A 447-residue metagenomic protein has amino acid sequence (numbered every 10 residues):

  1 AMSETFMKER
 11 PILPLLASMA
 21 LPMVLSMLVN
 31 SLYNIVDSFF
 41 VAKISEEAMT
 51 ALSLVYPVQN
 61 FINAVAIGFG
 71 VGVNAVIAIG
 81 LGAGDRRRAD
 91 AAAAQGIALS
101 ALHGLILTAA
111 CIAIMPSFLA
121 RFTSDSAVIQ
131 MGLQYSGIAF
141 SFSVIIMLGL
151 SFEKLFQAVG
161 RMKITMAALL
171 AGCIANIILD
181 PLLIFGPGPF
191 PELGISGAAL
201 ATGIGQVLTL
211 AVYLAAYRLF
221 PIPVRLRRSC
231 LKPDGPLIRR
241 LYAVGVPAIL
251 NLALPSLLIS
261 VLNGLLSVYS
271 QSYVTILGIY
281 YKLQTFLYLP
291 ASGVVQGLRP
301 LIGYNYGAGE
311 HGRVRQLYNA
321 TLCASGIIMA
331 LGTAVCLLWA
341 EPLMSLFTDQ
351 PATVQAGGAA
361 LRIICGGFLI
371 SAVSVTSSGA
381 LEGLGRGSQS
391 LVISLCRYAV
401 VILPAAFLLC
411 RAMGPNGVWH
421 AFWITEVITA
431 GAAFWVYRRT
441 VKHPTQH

Functional and structural regions predicted by a protein language model:
A1-A20, I77-V144, F190-V246, I302-G367 (+1 more regions): Short alpha-helical transmembrane segments in multi-pass integral membrane proteins
E9, L13-L32, V36, V58-V65 (+7 more regions): Residue-level signal for short hydrophobic patches within transmembrane helices of multi-pass membrane transporters
S18-D37, I138, G172, G205-T209 (+4 more regions): Transmembrane helical elements of multi-pass membrane transporters/channels
L28, L32-T50, L119-S126, L182-L193 (+4 more regions): Helix-terminus/linker motif at the lipid-water interface of multi-pass membrane proteins
F40-N60, S126-M131, I195-G197, L237-V244 (+5 more regions): Interfacial/gating helices of multi-pass transporter permease domains
M49-A109, A113, I146-G160, I164-T165 (+3 more regions): Small-residue-rich hydrophobic transmembrane alpha-helices
F61-A64, T108, N176-D180, L210-L214 (+4 more regions): Hydrophobic transmembrane alpha-helices of multi-pass small-molecule transporters
G70, N74, A139-Q157, T165-C173 (+5 more regions): Short runs within selected transmembrane alpha-helices of multi-pass transporters and secretion channels
